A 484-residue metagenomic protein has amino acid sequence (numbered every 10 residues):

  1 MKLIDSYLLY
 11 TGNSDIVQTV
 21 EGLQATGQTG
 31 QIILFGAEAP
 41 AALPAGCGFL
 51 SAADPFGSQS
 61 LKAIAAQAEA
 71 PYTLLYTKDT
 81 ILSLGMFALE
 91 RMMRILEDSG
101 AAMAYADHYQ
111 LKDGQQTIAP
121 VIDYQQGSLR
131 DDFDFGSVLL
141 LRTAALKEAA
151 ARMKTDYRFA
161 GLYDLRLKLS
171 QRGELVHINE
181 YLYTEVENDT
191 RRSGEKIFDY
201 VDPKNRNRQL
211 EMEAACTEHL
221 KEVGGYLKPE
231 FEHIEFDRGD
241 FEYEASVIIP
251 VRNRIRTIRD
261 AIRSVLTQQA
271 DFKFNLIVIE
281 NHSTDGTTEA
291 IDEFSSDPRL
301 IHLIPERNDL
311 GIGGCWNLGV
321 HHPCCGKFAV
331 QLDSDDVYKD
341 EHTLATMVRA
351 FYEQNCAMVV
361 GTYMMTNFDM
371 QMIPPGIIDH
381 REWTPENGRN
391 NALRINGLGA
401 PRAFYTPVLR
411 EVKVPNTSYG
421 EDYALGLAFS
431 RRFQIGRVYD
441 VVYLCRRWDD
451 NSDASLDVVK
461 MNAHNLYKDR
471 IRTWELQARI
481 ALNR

Functional and structural regions predicted by a protein language model:
L3-D15, T26, A245-T257, A261 (+3 more regions): A conserved hydrophobic helix/loop-capping motif in glycosyltransferases and polysaccharide synthases
T19-G30, R263-K273: Short, acidic, metal-binding catalytic loop of nucleotide-sugar glycosyltransferases
G36-L43, I81, E280-A290, N308: A conserved acidic beta->alpha catalytic loop
A53-Q67, E306-C324: Glycine-rich, basic loop-to-helix element that forms the pyrophosphate-binding segment of sugar-nucleotide handling
I81, M86-I118, H342-P375: Conserved donor NDP-sugar-binding/catalytic core segment of glycosyltransferases
T117-L141, E382-A403: A recurrent flexible, glycine/aromatic-enriched loop bordering the glycosyltransferase active site that acts as
D156-L165, S418-L425: Acidic donor-binding loop at a coil-to-helix junction in glycosyltransferase catalytic cores that engages
V176-N188, T362, G436-V442, R446-R447: Catalytic beta-strand/loop signature of glycosyltransferases that borders the donor
